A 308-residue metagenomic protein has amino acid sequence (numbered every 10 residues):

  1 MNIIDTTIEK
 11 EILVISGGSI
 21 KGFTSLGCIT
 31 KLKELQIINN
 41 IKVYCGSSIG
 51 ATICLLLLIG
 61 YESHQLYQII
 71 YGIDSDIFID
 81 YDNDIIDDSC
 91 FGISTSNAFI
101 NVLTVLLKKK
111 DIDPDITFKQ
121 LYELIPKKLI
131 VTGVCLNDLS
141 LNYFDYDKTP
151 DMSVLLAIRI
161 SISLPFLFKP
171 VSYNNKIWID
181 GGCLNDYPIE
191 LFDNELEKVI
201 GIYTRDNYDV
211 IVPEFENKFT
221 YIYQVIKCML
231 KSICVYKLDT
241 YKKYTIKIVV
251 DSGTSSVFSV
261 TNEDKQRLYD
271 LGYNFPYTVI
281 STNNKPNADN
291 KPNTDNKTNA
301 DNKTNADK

Functional and structural regions predicted by a protein language model:
M1-S47, L55-K308: Patatin-like phospholipase
